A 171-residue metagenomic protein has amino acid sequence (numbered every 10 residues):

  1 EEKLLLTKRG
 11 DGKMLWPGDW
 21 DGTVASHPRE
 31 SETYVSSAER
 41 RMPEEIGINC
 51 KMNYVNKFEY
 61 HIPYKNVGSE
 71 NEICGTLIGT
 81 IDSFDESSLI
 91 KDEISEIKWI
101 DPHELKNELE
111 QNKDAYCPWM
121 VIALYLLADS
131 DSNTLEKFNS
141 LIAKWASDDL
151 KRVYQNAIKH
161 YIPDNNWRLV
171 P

Functional and structural regions predicted by a protein language model:
E1-R40, E44: Conserved Nudix-box catalytic region and its N-terminal flanking loop in Nudix hydrolases and closely related
E2-L5, K51-M52, G75: Conserved active-site beta-strand-loop modules that form the wall/rim of enzyme catalytic pockets and either contain
G18, N56-P171: Nudix hydrolase/Nudix homology domain
E32, N49-C50, D85: Secondary-structure boundary/capping signal
E44-N49, T80: Short hydrophobic alpha-helical module
I48-F58: A short coil-to-beta-strand element that immediately follows conserved catalytic motifs
